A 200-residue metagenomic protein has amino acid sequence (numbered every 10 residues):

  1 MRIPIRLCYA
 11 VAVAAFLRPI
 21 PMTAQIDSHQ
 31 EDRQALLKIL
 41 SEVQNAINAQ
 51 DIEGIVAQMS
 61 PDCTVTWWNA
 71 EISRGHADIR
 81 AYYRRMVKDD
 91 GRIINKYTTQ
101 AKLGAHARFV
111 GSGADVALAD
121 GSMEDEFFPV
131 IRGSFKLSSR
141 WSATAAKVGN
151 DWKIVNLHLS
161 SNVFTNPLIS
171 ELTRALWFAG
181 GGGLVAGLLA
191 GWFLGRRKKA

Functional and structural regions predicted by a protein language model:
M1-Y9: Bacterial N-terminal signal peptides that target proteins for export
C8-P19: Bacterial N-terminal signal peptides
M22-A57, L172-G180, A190-G195, K199-A200: Short, low-complexity N-terminal intrinsically disordered segments enriched in polar/charged residues
Q25, H29, S138-S170: Short beta-strand edge/turn micro-motifs at domain boundaries
S28, A35, A77-G133: Surface-exposed, charged secondary-structure patches
V43, I55-V56, C63-T64, G75 (+3 more regions): Hydrophobic pocket/interface hotspot
M59, N69, G121-M123, A143 (+1 more regions): A mature extracytoplasmic/lumenal domain signature
T64-R74, D90-I93: A short gly/proline-enriched turn/hairpin at secondary-structure junctions
